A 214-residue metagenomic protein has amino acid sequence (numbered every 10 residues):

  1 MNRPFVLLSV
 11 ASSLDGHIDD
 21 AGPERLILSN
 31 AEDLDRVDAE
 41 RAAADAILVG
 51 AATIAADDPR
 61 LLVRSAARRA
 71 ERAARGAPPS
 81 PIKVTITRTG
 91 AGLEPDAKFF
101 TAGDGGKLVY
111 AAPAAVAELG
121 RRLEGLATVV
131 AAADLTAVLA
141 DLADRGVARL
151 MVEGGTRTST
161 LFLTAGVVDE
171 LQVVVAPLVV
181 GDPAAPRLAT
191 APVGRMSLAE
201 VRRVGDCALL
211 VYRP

Functional and structural regions predicted by a protein language model:
M1-P214: Enzymes that bind and transform nitrogen-containing heteroaromatic metabolites
